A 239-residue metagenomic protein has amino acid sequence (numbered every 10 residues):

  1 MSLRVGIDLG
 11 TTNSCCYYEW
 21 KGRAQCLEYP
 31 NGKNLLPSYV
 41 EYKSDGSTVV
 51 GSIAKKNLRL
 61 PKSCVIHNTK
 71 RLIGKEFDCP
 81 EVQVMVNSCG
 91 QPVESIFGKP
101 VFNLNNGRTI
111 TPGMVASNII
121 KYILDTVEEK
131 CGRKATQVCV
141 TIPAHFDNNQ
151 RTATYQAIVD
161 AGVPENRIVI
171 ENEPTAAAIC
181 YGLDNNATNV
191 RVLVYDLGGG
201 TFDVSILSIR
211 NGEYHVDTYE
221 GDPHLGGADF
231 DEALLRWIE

Functional and structural regions predicted by a protein language model:
M1-N87, P92-I96, N105-T109, G113 (+2 more regions): Oxyanion-binding/catalytic loops of NTP- or PPi-dependent enzymes
